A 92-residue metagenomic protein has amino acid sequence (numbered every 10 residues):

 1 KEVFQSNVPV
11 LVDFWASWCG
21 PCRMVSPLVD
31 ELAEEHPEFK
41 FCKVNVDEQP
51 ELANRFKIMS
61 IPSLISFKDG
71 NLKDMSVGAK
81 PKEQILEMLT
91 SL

Functional and structural regions predicted by a protein language model:
K1-V10, S91: N-terminal leader/targeting and pre-domain segments
Q5-P9, M24-V44, E48: Conserved helix-turn-beta segment immediately C-terminal to the redox Cys motif in thioredoxin-like folds
N7-V10, W15-W18, S60: Short pre-active-site segment immediately N-terminal to redox-active cysteine/selenocysteine motifs in thiol-based
F14-L28: Conserved redox-active cysteine motifs that mediate thiol-disulfide chemistry, especially di-cysteine Cys-X(1-2)-Cys
A16, V46, D69: Active-site loop/turn elements of alpha/beta-hydrolase fold enzymes, especially the short glycine-/histidine-rich
N54-M59: A short glycine-leucine-enriched loop at secondary-structure breakpoints that most characteristically corresponds
S60, I65-L92: Non-catalytic, surface beta->alpha helical segment in thiol-disulfide oxidoreductase systems
